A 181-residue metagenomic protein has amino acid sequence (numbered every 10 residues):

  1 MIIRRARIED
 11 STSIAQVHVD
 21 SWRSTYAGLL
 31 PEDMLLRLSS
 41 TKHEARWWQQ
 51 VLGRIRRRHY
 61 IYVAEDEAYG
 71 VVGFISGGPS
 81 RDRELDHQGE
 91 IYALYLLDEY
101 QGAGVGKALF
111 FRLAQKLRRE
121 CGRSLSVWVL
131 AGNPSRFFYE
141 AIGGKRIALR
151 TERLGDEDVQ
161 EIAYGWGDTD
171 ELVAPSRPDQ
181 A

Functional and structural regions predicted by a protein language model:
M1-I3: Extreme N-terminal starter segment of soluble prokaryotic enzymes
R5-E9, Q16-L30, M34-Q101, F110-R112 (+4 more regions): Acetyl-CoA-dependent GNAT
E9, S13, N133-P134: Short alpha-helical
H59, V159-A163: Short hydrophobic/aromatic beta-strand or adjacent loop that forms the aromatic wall/cage of a ligand/substrate-binding
G104: Glycine-rich phosphate-binding loop
K107, G132-L149, D156-V159: Conserved active-site alpha-helix within GNAT-family acetyltransferase domains
L117-L130: Conserved GNAT acetyl-CoA-binding A-motif
